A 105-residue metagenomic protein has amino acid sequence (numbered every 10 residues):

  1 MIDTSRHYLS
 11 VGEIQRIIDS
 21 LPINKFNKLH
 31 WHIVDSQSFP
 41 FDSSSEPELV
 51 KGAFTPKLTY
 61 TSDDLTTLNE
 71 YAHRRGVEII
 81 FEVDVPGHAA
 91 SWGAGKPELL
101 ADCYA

Functional and structural regions predicted by a protein language model:
M1-A105: Substrate-binding cleft of carbohydrate-active enzyme catalytic domains
